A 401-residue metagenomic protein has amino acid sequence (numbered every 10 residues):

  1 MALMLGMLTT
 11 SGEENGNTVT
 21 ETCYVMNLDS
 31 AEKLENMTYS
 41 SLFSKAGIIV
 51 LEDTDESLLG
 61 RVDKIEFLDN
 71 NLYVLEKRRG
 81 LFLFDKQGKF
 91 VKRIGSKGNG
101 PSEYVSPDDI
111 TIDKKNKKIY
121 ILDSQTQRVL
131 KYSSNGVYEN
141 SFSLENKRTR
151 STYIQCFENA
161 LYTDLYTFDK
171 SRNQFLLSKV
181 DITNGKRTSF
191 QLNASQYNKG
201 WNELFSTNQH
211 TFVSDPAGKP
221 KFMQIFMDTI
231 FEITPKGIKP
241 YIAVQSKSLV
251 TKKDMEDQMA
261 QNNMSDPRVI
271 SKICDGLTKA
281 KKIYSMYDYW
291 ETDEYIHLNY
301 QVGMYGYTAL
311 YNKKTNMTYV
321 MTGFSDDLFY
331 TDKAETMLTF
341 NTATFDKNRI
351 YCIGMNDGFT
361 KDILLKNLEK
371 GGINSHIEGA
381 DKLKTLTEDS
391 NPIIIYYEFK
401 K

Functional and structural regions predicted by a protein language model:
N15-L51: Blade/loop signatures of beta-propeller domains
V25, N71-E76, K117-D123, N159-D169 (+3 more regions): Short beta-strand elements that form the blades of beta-propeller/WD-repeat-like and other beta-sheet-rich scaffold
E52-S57, R61, K89-N116, D123: Blade-loop segments of beta-propeller domains
D55, G95-S102, S143-R150, A194-N198 (+2 more regions): Short coil/turn segments at the loop-to-beta-strand junctions that recur within blades of beta-propeller repeat folds
R61-K64, V105-D109, R148-C156, N208-H210 (+2 more regions): Repeated scaffold domains used in trafficking and secretory/extracellular systems, primarily beta-propellers
S106, S124-Q174, S189-G200: Asp-box/WD-like beta-propeller blade repeats and closely related beta-sheet repeat scaffolds
Q127-L130, K170-S178, M227-F231, M304-L310 (+2 more regions): Structural motif
Y241-E256, S271-T278, T315-K347: Conserved blade-ending motifs and adjacent loop-strand segments that build the rim/top face of beta-propeller domains
